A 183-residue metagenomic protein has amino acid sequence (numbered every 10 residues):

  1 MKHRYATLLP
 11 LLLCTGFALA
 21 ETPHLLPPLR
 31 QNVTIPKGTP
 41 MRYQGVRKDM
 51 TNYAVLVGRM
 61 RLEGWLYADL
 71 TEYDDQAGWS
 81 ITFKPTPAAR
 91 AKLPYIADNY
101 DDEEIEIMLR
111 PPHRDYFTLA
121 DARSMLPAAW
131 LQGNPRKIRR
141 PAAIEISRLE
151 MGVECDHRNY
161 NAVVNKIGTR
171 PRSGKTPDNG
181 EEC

Functional and structural regions predicted by a protein language model:
M1-T7: Bacterial N-terminal signal peptides that target proteins for export
T15-G16: N-terminal signal peptide c-region/cleavage motif recognized by signal peptidases
L19-E21: Boundary of Sec targeting at the N-terminus
H24-P27, N52-A88: Structural detector for short beta-strands of small beta-barrel domains
L25, V33-G58: Short boundary/loop segments of OB/S1/cold-shock single-stranded nucleic-acid-binding domains
G64, D121-D156: Flexible glycine-rich surface loops and low-complexity tracts that mediate binding to linear polymers
D75-L119: OB-fold (S1/OB) nucleic-acid-binding surfaces
L149-C183: OB-fold/S1-family single-stranded nucleic acid-binding modules
